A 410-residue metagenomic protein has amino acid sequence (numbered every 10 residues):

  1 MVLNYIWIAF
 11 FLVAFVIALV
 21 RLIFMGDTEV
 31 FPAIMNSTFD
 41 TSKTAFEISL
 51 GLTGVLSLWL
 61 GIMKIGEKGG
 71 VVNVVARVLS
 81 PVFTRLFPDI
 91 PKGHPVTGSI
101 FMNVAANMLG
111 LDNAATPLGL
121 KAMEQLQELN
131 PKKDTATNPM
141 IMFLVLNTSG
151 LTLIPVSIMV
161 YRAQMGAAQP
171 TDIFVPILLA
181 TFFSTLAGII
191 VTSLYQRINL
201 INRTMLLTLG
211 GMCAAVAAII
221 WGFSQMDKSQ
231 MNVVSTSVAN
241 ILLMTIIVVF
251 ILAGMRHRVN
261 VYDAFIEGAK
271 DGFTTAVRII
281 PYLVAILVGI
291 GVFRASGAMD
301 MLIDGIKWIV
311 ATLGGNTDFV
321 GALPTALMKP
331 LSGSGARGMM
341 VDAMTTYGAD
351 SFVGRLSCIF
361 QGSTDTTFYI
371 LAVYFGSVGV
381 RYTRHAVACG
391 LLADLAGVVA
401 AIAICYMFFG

Functional and structural regions predicted by a protein language model:
M1-G54, A163-F293, A311-L313, H385-G410: Signature of multi-pass transmembrane helix bundles
Y5, A33, A45, H94 (+9 more regions): Hydrophobic alpha-helical context, especially transmembrane and signal-peptide helices
M25-T28, G93-T97, D134-T137, D227 (+2 more regions): Short, structured coil/loop segments at alpha-helix boundaries
E29-E128, H257-T346: Membrane-embedded alpha-helical segments and adjacent helix-loop junctions characteristic of multi-pass solute
N36-F39, F46, P95-T97, K132-M140 (+2 more regions): Hydrophobic alpha-helical segments, principally membrane-spanning helices and signal/leader peptides
I65-A76, D89, M102, A106 (+16 more regions): Short amphipathic alpha-helical patches
F101, A105, M140, M231-V234 (+2 more regions): Generic signal for short, ordered secondary-structure residues within or immediately flanking folded domains
A114-A115, A122-Y161, A167-R197, L323-G410: C-terminal transmembrane helix pair
